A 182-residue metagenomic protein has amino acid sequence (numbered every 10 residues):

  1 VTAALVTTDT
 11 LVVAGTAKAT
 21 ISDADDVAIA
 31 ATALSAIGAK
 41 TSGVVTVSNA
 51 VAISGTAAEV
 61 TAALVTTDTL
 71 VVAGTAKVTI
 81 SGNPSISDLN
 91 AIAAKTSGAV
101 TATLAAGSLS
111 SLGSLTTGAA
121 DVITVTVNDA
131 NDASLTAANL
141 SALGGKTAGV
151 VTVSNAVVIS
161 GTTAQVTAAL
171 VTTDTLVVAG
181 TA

Functional and structural regions predicted by a protein language model:
V1-A182: General marker for long, soluble alpha-helical cores
